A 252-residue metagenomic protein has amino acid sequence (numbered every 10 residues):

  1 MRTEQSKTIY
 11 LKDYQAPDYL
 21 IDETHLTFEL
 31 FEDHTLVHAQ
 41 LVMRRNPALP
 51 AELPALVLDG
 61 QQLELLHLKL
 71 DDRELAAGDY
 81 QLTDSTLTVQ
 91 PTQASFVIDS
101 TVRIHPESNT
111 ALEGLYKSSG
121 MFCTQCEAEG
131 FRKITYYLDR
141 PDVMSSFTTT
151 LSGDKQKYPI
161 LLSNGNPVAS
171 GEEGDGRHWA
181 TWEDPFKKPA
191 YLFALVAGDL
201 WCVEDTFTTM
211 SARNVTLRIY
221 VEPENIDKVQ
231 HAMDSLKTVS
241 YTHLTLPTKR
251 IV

Functional and structural regions predicted by a protein language model:
M1-L36, Y116-M121, Y137, P141: N-terminal, polar/Ser/Thr-rich
I21-T27, T83-V89, F131-T135, N164-G165: Short structured motifs
H25-L53: Extracellular ectodomain segments of secreted/surface proteins
T35-V37, L87, M121-F122, H178: Hydrophobic residues embedded in beta-strands of well-ordered beta-sheets
H38-M43, G60, P91-T110, F147-K155 (+1 more regions): Short, hydrophobic/aromatic-enriched beta-strand segments in well-ordered soluble domains
N46-L56, G60-S118, D139, D175: A surface-exposed beta-strand-loop module
H105-Y136, L192: Core domains of carbohydrate- and sulfate-ester-processing enzymes
C126-E129, Y137-L244, R250: Hydrophobic helix-coil surface modules that form long, contiguous segments used for peptide/substrate interaction
